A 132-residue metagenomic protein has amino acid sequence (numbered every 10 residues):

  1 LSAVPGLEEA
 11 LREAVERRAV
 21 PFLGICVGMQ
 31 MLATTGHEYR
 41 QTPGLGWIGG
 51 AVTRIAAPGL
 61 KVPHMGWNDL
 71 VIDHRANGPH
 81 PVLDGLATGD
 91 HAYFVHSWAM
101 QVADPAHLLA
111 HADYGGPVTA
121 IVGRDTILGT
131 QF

Functional and structural regions predicted by a protein language model:
L1-W67: Cysteine-nucleophile active-site neighborhood
L11-R17, A51-F132: Amide-donor transfer/coupling interface in amidating biosynthetic enzymes
